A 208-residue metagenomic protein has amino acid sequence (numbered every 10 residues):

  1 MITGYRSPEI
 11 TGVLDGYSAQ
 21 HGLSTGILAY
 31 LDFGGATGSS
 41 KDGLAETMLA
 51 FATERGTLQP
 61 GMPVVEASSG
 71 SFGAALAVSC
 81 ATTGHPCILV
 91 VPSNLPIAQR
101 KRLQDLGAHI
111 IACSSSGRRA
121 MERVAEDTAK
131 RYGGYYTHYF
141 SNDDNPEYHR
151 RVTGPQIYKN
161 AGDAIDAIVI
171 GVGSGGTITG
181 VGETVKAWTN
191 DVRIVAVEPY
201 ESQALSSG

Functional and structural regions predicted by a protein language model:
M1-G208: PLP-dependent amino-acid enzyme catalytic core
